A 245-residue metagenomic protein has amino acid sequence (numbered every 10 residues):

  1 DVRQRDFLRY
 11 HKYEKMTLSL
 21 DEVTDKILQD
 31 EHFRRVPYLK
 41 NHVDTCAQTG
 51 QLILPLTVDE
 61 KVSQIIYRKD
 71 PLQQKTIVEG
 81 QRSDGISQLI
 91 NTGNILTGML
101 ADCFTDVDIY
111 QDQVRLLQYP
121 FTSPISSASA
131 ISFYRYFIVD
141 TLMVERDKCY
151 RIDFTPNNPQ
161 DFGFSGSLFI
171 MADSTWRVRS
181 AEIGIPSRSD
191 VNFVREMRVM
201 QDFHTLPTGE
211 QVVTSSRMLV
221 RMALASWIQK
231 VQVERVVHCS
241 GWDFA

Functional and structural regions predicted by a protein language model:
D1-R151, T155-G163, A225-A245: Structured extracytoplasmic
R3, G166-D173, R198-T208: Extended lipid/amphipathic-ligand handling interfaces
V62, R179, M197, H204-P207 (+1 more regions): Extended, regular secondary-structure scaffolds
Y134-D140, S165-S167, G184-P186, R198-M200: Short structured motifs
T141, N157, D173-S174, P186: Solvent-exposed coil/turn segments that connect beta secondary-structure elements in extracytoplasmic/periplasmic
E145-D153, R177-E182, E210-S215: Short, hydrophobic/aromatic-rich segments at coil-to-beta transitions
G163, A172-G184: Surface-exposed extracellular loop regions of Gram-negative outer-membrane beta-barrel proteins
G184-P186, V191-V233: Short aromatic loop motif centered on NTY/YTY
